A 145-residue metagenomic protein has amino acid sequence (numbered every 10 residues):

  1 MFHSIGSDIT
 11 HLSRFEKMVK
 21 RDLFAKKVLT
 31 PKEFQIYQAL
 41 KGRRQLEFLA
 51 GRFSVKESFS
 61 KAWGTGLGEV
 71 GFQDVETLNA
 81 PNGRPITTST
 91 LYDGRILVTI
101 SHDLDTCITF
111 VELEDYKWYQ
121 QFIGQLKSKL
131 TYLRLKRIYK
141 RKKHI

Functional and structural regions predicted by a protein language model:
M1-I145: Core catalytic alpha/beta fold that binds nucleotide/phospho-ligands
